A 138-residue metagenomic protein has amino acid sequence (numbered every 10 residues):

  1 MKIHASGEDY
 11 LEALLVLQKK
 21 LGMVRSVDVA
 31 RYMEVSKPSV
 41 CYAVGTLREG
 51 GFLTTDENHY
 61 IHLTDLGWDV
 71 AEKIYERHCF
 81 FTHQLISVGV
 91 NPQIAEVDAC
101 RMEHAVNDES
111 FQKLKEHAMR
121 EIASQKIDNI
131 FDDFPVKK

Functional and structural regions predicted by a protein language model:
K2-V35: N-terminal helix-turn-helix DNA-binding core of bacterial DNA-binding proteins
P38, Q93: Key DNA-contact positions within bacterial/archaeal DNA-binding proteins
V44-G45: Short, hydrophobic-biased segments on the C-terminal half of alpha helices that form "recognition helices"
R48-D56: A short, conserved structural fragment
H59-R77: Basic, amphipathic "hinge/linker" alpha-helix immediately C-terminal to the N-terminal HTH DNA-binding motif
C100-K138: C-terminal regulatory/oligomerization modules of transcriptional regulators
